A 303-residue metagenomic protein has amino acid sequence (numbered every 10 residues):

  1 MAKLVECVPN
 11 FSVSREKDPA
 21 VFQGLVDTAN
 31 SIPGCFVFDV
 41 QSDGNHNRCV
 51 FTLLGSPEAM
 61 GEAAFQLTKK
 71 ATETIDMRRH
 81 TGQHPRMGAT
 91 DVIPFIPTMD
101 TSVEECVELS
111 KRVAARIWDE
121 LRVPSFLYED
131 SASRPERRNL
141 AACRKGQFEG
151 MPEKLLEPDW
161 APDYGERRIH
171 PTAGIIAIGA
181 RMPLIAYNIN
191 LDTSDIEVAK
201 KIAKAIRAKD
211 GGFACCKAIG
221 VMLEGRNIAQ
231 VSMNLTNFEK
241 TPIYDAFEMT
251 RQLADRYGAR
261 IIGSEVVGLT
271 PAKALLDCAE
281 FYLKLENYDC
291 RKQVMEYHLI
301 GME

Functional and structural regions predicted by a protein language model:
M1-E303: Long, contiguous binding/interaction regions
